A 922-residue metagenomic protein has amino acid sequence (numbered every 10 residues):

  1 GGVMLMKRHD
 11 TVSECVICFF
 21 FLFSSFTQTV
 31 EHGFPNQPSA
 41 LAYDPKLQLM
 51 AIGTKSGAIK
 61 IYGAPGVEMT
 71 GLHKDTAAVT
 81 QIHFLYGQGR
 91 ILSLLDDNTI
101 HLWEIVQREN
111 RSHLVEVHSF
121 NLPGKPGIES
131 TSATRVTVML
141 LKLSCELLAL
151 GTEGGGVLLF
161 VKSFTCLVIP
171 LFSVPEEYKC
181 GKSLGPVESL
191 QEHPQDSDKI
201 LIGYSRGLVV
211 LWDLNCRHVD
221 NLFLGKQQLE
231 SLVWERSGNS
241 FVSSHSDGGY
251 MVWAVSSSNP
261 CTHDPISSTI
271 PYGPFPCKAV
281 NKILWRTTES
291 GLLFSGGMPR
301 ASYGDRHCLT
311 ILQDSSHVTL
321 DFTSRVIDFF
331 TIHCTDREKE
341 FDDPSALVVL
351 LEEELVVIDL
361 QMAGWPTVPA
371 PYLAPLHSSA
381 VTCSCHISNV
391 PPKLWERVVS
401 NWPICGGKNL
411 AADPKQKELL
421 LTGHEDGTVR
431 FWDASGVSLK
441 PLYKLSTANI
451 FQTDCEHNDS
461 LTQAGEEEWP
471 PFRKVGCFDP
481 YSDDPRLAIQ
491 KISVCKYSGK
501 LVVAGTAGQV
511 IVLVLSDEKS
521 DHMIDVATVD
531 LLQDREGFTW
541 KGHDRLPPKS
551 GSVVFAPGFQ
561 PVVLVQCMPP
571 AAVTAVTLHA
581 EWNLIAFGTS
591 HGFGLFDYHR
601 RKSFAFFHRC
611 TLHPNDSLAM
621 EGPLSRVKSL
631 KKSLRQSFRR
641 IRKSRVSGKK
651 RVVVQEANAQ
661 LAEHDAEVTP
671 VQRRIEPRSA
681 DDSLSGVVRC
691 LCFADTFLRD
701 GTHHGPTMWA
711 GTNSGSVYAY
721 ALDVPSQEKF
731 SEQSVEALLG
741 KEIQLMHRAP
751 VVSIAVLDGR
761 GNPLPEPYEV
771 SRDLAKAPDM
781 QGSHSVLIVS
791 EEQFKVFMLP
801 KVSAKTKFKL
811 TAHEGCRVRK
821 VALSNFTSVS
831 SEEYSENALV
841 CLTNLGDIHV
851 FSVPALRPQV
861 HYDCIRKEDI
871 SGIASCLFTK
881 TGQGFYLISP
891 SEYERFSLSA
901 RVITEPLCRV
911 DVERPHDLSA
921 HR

Functional and structural regions predicted by a protein language model:
G1-P35, A346-V348: Intrinsically disordered terminal extensions that flank WD40 beta-propeller domains in eukaryotic WD-repeat scaffold
I17-T27, I61-T70, L102-P126, G154-G185 (+14 more regions): Per-blade loop-tip surfaces of WD-repeat and WD-like beta-propellers in eukaryotic adaptors/scaffolds
H32-A42, A77-F84, P123-L141, E177-H193 (+18 more regions): Canonical WD40 repeat/beta-propeller blade segments in eukaryotic WD-repeat proteins
L47-A51, M69, Q88-L92, H101 (+17 more regions): Structural hallmark of WD40 beta-propellers
S56-G57, D97-I100, G154-V157, R206-G207 (+11 more regions): Short coil/turn segments within WD40 beta-propeller repeats
S268-H377, A580, H591-G592, L698 (+3 more regions): Non-catalytic interaction/regulatory modules that flank or connect domains
Q313-H317, D321, T331-E338, D342 (+12 more regions): Extended amphipathic alpha-helical scaffold segments
C334-R337, V357, P371-R397, R819 (+2 more regions): Intrinsically disordered, low-complexity regions in large eukaryotic scaffold subunits of multi-protein complexes
